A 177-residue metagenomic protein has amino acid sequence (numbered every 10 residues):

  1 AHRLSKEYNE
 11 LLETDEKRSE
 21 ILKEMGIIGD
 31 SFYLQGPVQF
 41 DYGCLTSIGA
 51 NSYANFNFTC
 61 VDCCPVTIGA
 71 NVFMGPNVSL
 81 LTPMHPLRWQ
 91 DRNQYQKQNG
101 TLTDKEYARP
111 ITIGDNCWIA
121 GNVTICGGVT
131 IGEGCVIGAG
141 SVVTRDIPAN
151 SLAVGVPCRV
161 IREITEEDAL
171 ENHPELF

Functional and structural regions predicted by a protein language model:
A1-S31, L87-Q90, C158-F177: Terminal amphipathic alpha-helical/low-complexity segments used for targeting or macromolecular assembly
E24-I27, Q98, A153: Intrinsically disordered, low-complexity segments enriched in small/polar residues
M25-I27, D104, T144: Generic structural signal for beta-strand residues in well-ordered domains
D30, A50, D115, E133 (+1 more regions): Short coil/turn segments at beta-strand junctions that form active-site/ligand-binding loops
L34-Q35: Extended, charge-rich alpha-helical segments
V38-I48, Y53-V129, V156-P157, E163-H173: Flexible, glycine/small-residue-enriched loop-and-beta-strand segment within the central core of proteins
I125-V154, C158: C-terminal/domain-terminus segments
